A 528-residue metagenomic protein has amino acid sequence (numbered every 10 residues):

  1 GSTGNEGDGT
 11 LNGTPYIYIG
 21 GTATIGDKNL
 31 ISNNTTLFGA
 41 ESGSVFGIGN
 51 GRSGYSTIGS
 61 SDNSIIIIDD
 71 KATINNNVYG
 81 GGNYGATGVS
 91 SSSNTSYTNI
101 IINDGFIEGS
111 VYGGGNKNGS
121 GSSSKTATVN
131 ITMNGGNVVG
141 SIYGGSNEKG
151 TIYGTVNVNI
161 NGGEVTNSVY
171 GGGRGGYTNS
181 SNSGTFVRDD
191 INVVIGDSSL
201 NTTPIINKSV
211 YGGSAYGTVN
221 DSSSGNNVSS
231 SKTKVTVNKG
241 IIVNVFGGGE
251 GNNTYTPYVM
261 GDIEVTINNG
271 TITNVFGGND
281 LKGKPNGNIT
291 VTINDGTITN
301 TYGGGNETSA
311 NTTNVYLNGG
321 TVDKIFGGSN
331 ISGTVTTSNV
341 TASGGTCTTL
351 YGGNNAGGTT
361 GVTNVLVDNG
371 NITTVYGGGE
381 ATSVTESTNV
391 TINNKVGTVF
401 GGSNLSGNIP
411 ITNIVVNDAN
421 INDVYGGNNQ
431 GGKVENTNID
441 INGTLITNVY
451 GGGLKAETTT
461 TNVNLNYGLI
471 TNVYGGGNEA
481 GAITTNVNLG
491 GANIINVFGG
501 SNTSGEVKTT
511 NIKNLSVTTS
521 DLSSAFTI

Functional and structural regions predicted by a protein language model:
G1-N77, N83-S110, N116-S141, N147-S168 (+13 more regions): Surface-exposed loop/turn motifs in large extracellular/passenger domains
